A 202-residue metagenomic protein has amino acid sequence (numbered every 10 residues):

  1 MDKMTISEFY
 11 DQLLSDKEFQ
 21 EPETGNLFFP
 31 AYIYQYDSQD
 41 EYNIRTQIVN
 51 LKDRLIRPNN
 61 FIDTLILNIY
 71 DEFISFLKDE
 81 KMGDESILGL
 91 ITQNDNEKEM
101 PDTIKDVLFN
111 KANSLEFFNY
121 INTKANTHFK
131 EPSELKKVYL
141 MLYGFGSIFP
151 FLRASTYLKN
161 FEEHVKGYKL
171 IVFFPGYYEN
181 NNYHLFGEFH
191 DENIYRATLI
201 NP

Functional and structural regions predicted by a protein language model:
D2-N59, T64: Glycine-rich P-loop/Walker A and Walker A-like loops and their local beta1-loop-alpha1 context in P-loop NTPases
K17, E116-S133: A short, acidic, amphipathic alpha-helical segment used as a generic capping/interface helix at domain edges
P30-I33, K137-M141, K169-I171: Residue-level preference for the first positions of well-ordered beta-strands
Q39-N43, E72-I74, K111-E116, G146-F151 (+1 more regions): Short acidic, S/G/P-rich loop/turn micro-motifs used as interaction or catalytic elements
Y42-V49, S75-E80, P150-T156, N181-L185: A short acidic (Asp/Glu
L65-L115: Long, charge-dense
E134-F151: Conserved P-loop NTPase "ATPase switch" module shared by AAA+ and STAND
F149-P202: Glycine-rich, aromatic-bearing surface loops/beta-hairpins
